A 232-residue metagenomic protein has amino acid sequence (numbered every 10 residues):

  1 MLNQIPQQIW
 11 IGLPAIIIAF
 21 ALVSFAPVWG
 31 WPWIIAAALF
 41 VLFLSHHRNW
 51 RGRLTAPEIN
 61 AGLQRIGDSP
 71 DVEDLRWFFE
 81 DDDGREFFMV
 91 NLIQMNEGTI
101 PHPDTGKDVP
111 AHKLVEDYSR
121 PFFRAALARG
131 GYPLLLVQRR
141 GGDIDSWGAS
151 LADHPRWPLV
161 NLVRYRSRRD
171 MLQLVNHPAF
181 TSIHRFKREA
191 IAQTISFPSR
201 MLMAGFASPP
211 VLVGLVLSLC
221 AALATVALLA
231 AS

Functional and structural regions predicted by a protein language model:
L2-P155, R200-S232: Short S/T/G/P-rich N-terminal loop/turn motif that feeds into the first structured element of a domain
P6, W147-P158, A179-R185, I191-A192: Soluble, non-transmembrane catalytic domains of enzymes that act on hydrophobic metabolites at membranes
E86-F88, P158-V160, T194: Structural motif
P101, R166-I183: Short amphipathic alpha-helices within nucleic acid-binding modules
P155-M171: Hydrophobic alpha-helical transmembrane segments
H177-S208: Juxtamembrane amphipathic/hinge helix adjacent to a transmembrane helix
